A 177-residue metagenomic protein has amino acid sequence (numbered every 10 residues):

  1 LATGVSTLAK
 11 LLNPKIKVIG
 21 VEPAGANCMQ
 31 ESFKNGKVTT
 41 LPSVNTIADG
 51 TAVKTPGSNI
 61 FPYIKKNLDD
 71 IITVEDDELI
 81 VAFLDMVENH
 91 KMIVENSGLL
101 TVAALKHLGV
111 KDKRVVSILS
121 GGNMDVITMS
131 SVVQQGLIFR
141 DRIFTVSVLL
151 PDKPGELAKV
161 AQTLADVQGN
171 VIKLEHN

Functional and structural regions predicted by a protein language model:
L1-S6, A26-Q30, S97-L105, I118 (+1 more regions): Short glycine/serine/threonine-rich phosphate/pyrophosphate-binding segments that cradle anionic phosphate groups
T7-L11, E31, K106-H107, Q162: Short, well-ordered alpha-helices that flank and scaffold nucleotide-derived cofactor binding pockets
A9, N13-K17, E22-L79, K91: Small/polar-residue-rich loop-to-helix segments that shape phosphate-bearing ligand pockets
K15-K17, R114, N170: Residues at the starts of beta-strands that form the adenosine-phosphate
L41, F61, V110-D112, I118 (+1 more regions): Active-site loop ensemble at the mouth of alpha/beta enzyme cores that anchors a bound cofactor
G57-K113, I172: Active-site-adjacent helical/loop segments in soluble small-molecule enzymes
M129-N177: A conserved regulatory-domain signal marking ACT and ACT-like small-molecule sensing domains and adjacent regulatory
